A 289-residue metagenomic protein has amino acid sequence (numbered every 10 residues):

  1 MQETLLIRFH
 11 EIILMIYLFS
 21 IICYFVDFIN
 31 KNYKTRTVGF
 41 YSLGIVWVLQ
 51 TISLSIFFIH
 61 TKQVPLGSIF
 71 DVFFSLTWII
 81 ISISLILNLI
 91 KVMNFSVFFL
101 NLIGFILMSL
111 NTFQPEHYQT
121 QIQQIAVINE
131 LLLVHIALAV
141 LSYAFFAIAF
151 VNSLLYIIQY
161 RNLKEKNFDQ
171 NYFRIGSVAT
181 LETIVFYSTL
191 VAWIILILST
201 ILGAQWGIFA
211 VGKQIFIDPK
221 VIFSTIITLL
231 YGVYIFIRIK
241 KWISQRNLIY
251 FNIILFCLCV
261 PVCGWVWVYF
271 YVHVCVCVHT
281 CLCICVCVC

Functional and structural regions predicted by a protein language model:
M1-E3, L133: Helix-coil boundary and interhelical linker segments in multi-pass alpha-helical membrane proteins
L6-T120, A139-Y160, T180-G207, I217-Y271: Hydrophobic cores of alpha-helical transmembrane segments in multi-pass integral membrane proteins
Q121-V127, Q170-I175: Flexible interhelical linker loops that connect adjacent transmembrane helices in multi-pass membrane transporters
A126-A137: Acidic/Ser/Thr-rich, low-complexity mid-to-C-terminal regulatory regions of eukaryotic proteins
L163-A179: Juxtamembrane inter-helical linkers in multi-pass membrane proteins
V211-I215: Short, charged amphipathic alpha-helical segments flanked by flexible coils
V262-G264, V268, V272-V288: Intrinsically disordered, low-complexity terminal segments enriched in Ser/Thr
